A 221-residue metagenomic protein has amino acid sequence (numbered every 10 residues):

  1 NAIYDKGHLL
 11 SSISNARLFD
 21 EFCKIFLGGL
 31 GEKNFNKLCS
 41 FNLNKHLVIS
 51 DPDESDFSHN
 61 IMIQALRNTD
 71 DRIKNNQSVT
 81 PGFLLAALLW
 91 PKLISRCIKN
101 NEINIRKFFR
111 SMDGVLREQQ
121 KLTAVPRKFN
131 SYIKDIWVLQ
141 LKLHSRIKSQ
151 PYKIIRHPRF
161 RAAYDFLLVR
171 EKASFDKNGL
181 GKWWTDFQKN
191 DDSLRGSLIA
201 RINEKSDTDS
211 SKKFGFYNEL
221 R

Functional and structural regions predicted by a protein language model:
N1-K99: Glycine- and charge-enriched loop/helix tracts that form the active or gating conduit in phosphate/cation-handling
D5-F19, K107-V125, D186-S197: Short, mixed-charge aromatic SLiMs
F19-F22, F26, F35, F41 (+10 more regions): Phenylalanine-focused residue identity feature
H46, K121-R221: Charged substrate- and nucleic-acid-binding regions of tRNA-handling and nucleotidyl-transfer enzymes, centered on
S50-D53, N100-E102, K177-W184: Composition- and surface-driven signal marking solvent-exposed, interaction-prone regions in large proteins
E54-H59, Q77-I154: Extended, charged alpha-helical interaction scaffolds
I61-M62, M112, K212-K213: Detector for methionine-enriched segments
